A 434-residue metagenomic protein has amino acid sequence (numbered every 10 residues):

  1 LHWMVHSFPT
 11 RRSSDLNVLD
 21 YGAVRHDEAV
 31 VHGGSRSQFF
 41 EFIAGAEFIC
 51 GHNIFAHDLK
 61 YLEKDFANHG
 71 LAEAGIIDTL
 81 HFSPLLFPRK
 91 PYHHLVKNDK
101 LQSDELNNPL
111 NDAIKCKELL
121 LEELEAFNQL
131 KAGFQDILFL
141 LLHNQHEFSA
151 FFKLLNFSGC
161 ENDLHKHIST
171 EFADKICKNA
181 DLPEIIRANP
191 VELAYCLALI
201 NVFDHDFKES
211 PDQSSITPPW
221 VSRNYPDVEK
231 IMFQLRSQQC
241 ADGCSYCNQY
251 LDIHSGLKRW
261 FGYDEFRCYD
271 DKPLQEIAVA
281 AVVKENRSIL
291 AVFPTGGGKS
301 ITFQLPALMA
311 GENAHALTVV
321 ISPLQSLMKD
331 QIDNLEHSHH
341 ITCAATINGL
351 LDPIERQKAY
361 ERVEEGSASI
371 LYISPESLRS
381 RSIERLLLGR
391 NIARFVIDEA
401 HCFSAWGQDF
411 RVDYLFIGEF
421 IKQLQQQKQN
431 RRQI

Functional and structural regions predicted by a protein language model:
L1-S13: Short, small-residue-biased leader/transition segments that mark boundaries at the very start of proteins
R25-H93, L101-Q102, L106-F127: Conserved DEDDh/DEDDy metal-dependent 3′-5′ exonuclease domain
D65, H69, L327-P353, K358 (+1 more regions): Conserved helix-turn-beta segment of the N-terminal RecA-like "Helicase ATP-binding" lobe in SF1/SF2 helicases
L95-L182, C196: Acidic, Mg2+-coordinating catalytic module of metal-dependent nucleases/exonucleases that use a two-metal-ion mechanism
A241-V292: Conserved pre-motif I regulatory segment
S288, V292, G297, T302-A344 (+1 more regions): Conserved SF1/SF2 helicase motif Ia
L308, D333, L351-R394, C402-Q408: Conserved helix/coil segment N-terminal to the catalytic DExD/H
R385-R390, A405-R432: Short, conserved "post-DEAD/DEAH" coupling segment immediately C-terminal to helicase motif II within the SF2/RecA-like
